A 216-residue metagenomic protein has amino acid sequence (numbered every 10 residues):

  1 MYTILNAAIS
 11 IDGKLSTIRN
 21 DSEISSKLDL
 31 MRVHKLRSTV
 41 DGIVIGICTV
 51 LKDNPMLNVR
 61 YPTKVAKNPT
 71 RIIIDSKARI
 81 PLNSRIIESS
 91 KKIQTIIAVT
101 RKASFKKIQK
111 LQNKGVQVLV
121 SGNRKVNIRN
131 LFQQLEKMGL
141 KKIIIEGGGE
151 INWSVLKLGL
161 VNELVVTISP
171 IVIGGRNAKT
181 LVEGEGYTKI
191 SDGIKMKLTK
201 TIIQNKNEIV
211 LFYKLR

Functional and structural regions predicted by a protein language model:
M1-R216: Enzymes that bind and transform nitrogen-containing heteroaromatic metabolites
